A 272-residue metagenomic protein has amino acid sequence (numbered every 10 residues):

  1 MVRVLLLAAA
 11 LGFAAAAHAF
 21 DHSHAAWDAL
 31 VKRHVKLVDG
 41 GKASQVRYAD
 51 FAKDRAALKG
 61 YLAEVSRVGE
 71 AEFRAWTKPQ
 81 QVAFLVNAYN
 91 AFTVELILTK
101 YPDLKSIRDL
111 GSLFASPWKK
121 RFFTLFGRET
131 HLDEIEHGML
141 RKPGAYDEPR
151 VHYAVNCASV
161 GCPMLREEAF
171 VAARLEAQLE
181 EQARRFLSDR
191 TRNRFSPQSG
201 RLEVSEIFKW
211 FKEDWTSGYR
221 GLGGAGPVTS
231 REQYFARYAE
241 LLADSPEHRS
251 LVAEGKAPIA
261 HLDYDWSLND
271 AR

Functional and structural regions predicted by a protein language model:
M1-L6: Bacterial N-terminal signal peptides that target proteins for export
A14-A16: N-terminal signal peptide c-region/cleavage motif recognized by signal peptidases
F20-A75, P79-V86, N90-R272: Interaction/scaffold regions that mediate signaling and macromolecular assembly across diverse proteins
